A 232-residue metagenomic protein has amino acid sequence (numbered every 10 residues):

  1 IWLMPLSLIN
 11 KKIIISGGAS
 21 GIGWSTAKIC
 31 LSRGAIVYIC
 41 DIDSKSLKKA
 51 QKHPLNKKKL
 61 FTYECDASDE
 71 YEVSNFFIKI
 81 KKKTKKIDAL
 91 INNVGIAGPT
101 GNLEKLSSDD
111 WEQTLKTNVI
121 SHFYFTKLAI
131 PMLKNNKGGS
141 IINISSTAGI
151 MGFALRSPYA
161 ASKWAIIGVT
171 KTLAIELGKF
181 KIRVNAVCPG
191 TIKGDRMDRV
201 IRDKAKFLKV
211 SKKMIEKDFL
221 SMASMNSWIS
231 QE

Functional and structural regions predicted by a protein language model:
L6-Y38: Canonical Rossmann dinucleotide-binding motif of NAD(H)/NADP(H)-dependent dehydrogenases/reductases, specifically
G101-L103, S107-E112, F219: Substrate-binding pocket helix/loop in short-chain dehydrogenase/reductase
L103-E104, M151-P158, K179-F180, N226: Active-site loop immediately N-terminal to the catalytic Tyr-X3-Lys motif of short-chain dehydrogenase/reductase
T126, S162, T170: Active-site helix of classical SDR
P131, I175-K179: Alpha-helical segment proximal to the catalytic Tyr-Lys
S146: Residue(s) in the substrate-gating loop at a strand-loop-helix junction that position the organic substrate next
S211-K212, A223-E232: A conserved structural motif in NAD(P)-dependent oxidoreductases
